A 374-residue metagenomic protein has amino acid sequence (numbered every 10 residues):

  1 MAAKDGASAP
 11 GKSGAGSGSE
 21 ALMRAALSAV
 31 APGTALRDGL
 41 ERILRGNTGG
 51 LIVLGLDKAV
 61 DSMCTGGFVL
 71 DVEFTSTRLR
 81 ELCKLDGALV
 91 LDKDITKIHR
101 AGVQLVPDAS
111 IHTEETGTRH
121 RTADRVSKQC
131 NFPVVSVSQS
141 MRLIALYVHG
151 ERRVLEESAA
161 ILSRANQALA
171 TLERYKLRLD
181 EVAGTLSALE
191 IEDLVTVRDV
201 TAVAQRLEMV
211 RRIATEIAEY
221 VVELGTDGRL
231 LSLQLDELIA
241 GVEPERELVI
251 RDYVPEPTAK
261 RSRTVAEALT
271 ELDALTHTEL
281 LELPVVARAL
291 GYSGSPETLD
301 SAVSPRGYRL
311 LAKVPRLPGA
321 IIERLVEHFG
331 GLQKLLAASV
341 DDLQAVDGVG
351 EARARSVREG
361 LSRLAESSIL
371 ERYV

Functional and structural regions predicted by a protein language model:
A2-T276: Divalent-cation
P244-V346, E351-V374: Long, highly charged, low-complexity intrinsically disordered interaction regions that mediate electrostatic DNA/RNA
